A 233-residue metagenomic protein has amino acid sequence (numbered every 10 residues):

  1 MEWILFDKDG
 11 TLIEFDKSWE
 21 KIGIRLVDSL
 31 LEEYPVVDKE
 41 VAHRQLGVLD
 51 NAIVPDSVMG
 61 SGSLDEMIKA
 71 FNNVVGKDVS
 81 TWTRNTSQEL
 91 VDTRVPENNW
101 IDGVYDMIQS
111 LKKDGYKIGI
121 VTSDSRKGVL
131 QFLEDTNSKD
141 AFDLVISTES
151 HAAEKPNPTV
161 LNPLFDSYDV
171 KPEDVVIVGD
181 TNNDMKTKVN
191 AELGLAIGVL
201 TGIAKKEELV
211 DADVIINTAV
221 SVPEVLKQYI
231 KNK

Functional and structural regions predicted by a protein language model:
M1-I4, K17, E32, Q109-K112 (+2 more regions): Asp-based, Mg2+/Mn2+-dependent phosphohydrolase catalytic module
M1-Y105, Q109, K113-D114: N-terminal helical cap/lid subdomain that shapes the substrate entry/recognition surface in HAD-like hydrolases
T11, T122-D124: Conserved phosphate-coupling serine/threonine residues in phosphotransfer and NTP-handling enzymes
W100, V121, A153: Residue-level marker of regulatory loop/turn positions in helix-turn-helix DNA-binding domains and in histidine
